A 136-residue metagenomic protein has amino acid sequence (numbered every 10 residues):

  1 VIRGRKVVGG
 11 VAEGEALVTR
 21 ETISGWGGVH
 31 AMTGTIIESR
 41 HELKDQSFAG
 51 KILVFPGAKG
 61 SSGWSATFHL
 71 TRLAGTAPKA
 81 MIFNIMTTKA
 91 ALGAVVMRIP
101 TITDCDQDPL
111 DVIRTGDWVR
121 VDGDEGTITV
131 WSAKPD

Functional and structural regions predicted by a protein language model:
I2-A12, L17-T129: Feature captures the catalytic cores and cofactor-binding loops of soluble hydro-lyases/lyases that act on carboxylate
T129-P135: Short beta-strand-to-coil "C-cap" segments at the C-terminal boundary of structured domains/repeats, marking
